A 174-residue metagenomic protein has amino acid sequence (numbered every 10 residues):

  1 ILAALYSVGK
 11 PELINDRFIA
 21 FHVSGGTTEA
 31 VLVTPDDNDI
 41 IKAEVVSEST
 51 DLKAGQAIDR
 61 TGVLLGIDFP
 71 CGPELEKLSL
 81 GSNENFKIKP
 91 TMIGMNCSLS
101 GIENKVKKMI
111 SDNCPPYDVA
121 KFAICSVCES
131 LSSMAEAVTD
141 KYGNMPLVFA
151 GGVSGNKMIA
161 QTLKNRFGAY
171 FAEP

Functional and structural regions predicted by a protein language model:
I1-F18: Conserved phosphate-binding catalytic cores of ATP/NTP-utilizing and phosphoryl-transfer enzymes
I1-L2, S49-D51, G168-F171: Short, acidic/small-residue loops that bind anionic groups at enzyme active sites
I1-L5, I58-T61, A135: Buried hydrophobic packing segments
A4, A30-V33, M158-A160: Short glycine-/acidic-enriched loop or helix-start segments at secondary-structure transitions that form or flank
I14-D16, F21-S24, E29-C114: A short helix-loop
G25, A169-P174: Active-site catalytic microenvironments in core metabolic enzymes, especially phosphate/sugar-handling
G26, G151-V153: Active-site metal-binding loops of divalent metal-dependent hydrolases
K77-L147, S154-F171: A contiguous, well-structured pocket-lining segment that forms one wall/lid of small-molecule binding clefts in soluble
